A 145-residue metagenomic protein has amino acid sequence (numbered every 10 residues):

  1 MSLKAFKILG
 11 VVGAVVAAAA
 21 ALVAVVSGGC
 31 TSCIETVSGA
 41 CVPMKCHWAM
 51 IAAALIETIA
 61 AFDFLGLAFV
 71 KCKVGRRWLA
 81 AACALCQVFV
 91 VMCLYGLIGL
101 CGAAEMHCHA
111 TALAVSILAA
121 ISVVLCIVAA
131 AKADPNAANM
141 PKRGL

Functional and structural regions predicted by a protein language model:
M1-A20, K132-P135, L145: Cytosolic juxtamembrane helix and N-cap/initiation of the first transmembrane helix
F6-A17, A53-I56, A60, L79-C86 (+2 more regions): Hydrophobic alpha-helical transmembrane segments of polytopic
L9-G13, A104-P135: Alpha-helical membrane-associated segments of multi-pass integral membrane proteins
A18-C30, L85-L100: C-terminal TM-helix exit segments that contain a strictly Trp-centered aromatic cap at the helix terminus
T31-I51, M92-S116: Interfacial non-cytosolic loop connecting adjacent transmembrane helices
A53-C72, C126-A129: Canonical alpha-helical transmembrane segments
F64-V88: Loop-to-transmembrane helix junctions at the membrane interface
L67-R76, A131-P141: Cytoplasmic membrane-interface segments at the C-terminal ends of transmembrane helices
